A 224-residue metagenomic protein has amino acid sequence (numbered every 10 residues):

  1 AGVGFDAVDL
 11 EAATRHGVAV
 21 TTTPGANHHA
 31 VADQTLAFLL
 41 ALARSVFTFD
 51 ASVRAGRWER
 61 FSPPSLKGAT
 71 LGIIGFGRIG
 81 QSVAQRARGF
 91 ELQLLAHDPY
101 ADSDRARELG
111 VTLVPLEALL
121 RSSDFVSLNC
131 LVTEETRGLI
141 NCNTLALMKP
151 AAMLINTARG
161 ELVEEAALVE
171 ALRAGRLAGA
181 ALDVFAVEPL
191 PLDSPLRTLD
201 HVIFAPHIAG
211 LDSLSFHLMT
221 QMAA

Functional and structural regions predicted by a protein language model:
A1-G2, V18-H29, D98, L116-E117 (+1 more regions): Short beta->alpha connector loops at strand-helix junctions that form conserved, small/polar/Pro-enriched
A1-T21, N141: An N-terminal-biased, well-structured beta-alpha scaffold segment characteristic of Rossmann-like dinucleotide-binding
V3, D124, N129-V132, A158-R159 (+1 more regions): Short glycine-/small-residue-rich Rossmann-like dinucleotide-binding loops
G4-A7, T22, A26, R57 (+2 more regions): Residue-level detector of alpha-helix initiation sites
H16, T23-T70, S82-G89: Phosphate-binding beta-alpha-beta segment of Rossmann-like dinucleotide-binding domains, i.e., the NAD(P)
V20, C142, A151-A224: Rossmann-like dinucleotide-binding domain for NAD(H)/NADP(H)
F61-P150: Rossmann-like dinucleotide/phosphate-binding beta-alpha-beta segment
